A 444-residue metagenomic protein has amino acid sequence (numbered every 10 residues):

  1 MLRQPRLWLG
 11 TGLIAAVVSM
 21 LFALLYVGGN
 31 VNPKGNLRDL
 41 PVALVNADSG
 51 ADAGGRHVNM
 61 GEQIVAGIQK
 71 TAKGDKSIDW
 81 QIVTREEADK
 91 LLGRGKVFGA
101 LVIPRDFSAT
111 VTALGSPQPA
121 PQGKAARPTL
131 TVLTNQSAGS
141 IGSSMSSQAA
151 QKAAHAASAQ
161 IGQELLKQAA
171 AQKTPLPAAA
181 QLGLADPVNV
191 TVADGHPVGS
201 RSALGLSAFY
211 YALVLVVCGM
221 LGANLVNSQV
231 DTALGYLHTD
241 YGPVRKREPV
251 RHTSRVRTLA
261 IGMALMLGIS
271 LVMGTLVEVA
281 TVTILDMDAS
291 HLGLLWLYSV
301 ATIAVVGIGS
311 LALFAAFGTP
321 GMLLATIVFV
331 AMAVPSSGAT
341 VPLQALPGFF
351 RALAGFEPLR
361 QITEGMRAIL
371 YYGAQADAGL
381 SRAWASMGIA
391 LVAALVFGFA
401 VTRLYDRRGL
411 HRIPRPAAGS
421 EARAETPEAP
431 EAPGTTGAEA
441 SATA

Functional and structural regions predicted by a protein language model:
M1, E248-H252, D288: Helix-boundary and loop/linker segments of multi-pass membrane transporters
M1-R201, G205, R408-A444: Extracytoplasmic/periplasmic domains immediately adjacent to an N-terminal transmembrane anchor in multi-pass membrane
R6, G10, F209-A212, W384: Alpha-helical membrane-anchoring segments
G199-G219: N-terminal membrane-entry
L215-A223, A394-G398: Hydrophobic core segments of alpha-helical transmembrane domains in multi-pass integral membrane proteins
C218-L271: Juxtamembrane interface at the cytosolic side of transmembrane helices
G262-G268, L276-V279, T283-G437, A442-T443: Membrane-spanning alpha-helical segments of multipass transporters and channels
